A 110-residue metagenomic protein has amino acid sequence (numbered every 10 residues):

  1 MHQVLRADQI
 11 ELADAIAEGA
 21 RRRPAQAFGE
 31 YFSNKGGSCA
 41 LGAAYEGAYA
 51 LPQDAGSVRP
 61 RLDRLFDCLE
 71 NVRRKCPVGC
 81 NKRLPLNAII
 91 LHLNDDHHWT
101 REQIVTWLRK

Functional and structural regions predicted by a protein language model:
M1-G37, Y45-K110: Domain-length accessory/inserted modules outside core catalytic folds
